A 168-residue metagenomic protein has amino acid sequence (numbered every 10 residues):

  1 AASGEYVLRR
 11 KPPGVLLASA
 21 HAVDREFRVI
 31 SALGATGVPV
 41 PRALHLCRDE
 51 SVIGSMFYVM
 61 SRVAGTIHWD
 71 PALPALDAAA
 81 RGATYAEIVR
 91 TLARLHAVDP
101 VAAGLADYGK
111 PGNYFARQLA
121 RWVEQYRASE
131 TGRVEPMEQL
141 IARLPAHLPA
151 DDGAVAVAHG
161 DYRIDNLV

Functional and structural regions predicted by a protein language model:
A1-R143, H147-V157: ATP-binding pocket architecture of kinase catalytic cores
V157-H159, I164: Catalytic-loop of the protein kinase fold
